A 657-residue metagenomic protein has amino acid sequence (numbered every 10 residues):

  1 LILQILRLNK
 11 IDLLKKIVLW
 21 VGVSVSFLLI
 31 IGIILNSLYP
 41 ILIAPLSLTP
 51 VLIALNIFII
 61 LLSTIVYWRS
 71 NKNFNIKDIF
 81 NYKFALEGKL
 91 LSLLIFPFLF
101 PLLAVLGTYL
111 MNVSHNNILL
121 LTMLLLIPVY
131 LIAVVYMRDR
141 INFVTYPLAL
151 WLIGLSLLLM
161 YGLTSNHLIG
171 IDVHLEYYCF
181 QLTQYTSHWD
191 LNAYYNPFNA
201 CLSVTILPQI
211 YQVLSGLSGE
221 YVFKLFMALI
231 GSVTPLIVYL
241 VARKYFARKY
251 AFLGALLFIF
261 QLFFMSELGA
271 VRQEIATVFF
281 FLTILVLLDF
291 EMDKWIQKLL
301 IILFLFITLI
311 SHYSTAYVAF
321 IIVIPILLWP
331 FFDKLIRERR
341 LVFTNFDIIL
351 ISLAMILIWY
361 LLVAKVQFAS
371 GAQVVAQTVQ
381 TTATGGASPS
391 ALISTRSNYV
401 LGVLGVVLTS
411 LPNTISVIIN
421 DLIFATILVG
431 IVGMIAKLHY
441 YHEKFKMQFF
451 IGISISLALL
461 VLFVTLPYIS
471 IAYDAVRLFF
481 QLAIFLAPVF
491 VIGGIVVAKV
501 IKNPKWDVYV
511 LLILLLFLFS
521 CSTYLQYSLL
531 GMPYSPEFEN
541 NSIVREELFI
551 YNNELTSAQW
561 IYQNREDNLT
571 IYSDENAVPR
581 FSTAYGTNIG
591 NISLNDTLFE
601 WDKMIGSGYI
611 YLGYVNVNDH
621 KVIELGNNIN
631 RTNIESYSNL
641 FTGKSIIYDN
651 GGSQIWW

Functional and structural regions predicted by a protein language model:
L1-V144: Membrane-embedded, hydrophobic transmembrane alpha-helices
L55, G170-V173, A270-A276, W295-L299 (+1 more regions): Transmembrane catalytic cores of multi-pass membrane glycosyltransferases and polysaccharide-assembly enzymes
K77-I79, A228-L229, K244-Y245, L256-L257 (+3 more regions): Extracytoplasmic
I79-E87, M137-I141, K294-W295, L335-F346 (+3 more regions): Membrane-interface helix-loop-helix junctions at transmembrane boundaries of multi-pass membrane enzymes, predominantly
F98, T145-L155, I301-I302, L438-P467 (+2 more regions): Transmembrane alpha-helix segments characteristic of polytopic inner-membrane glycan-assembly/cell-envelope
V113-L119, A133-V278, V476, Q481 (+1 more regions): Active-site lumenal/periplasmic loops and adjacent helix-entry segments of GT-C-fold, multi-pass membrane
L119-L126, Y317-V318, I471-K502: Hydrophobic/aromatic-rich transmembrane helices and adjacent perimembrane loops
F280-Q297: Membrane-interface transmembrane helices that cradle and orient dolichyl/undecaprenyl
